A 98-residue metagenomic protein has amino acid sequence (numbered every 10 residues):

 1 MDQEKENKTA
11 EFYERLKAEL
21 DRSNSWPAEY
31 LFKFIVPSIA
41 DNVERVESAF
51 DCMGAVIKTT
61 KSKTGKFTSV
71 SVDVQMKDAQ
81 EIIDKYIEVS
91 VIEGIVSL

Functional and structural regions predicted by a protein language model:
M1-S69, Q75-L98: Long, contiguous binding/interaction regions
